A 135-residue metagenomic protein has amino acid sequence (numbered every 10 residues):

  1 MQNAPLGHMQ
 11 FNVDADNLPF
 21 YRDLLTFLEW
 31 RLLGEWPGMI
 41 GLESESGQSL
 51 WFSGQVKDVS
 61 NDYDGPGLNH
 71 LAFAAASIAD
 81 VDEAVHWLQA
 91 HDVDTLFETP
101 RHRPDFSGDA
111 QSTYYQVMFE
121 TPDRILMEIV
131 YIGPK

Functional and structural regions predicted by a protein language model:
M1-P19, L71, G133-K135: N-terminal beta-strand motif that seeds the catalytic metal site of vicinal oxygen chelate
N3-P5, D64-L68, A110-Q111: Short glycine-enriched loop/turn motifs at secondary-structure junctions
G7-W51: Core segments of cupin and vicinal oxygen chelate
D14-L18, I78, P122: Residues at or immediately preceding the N-termini of alpha-helices
I40, N69, T113-V117: Short beta-strand micro-motifs in enzyme catalytic cores
S44-Q89: Long, continuous compositionally biased terminal/linker segments
H91-K135: Vicinal oxygen chelate
